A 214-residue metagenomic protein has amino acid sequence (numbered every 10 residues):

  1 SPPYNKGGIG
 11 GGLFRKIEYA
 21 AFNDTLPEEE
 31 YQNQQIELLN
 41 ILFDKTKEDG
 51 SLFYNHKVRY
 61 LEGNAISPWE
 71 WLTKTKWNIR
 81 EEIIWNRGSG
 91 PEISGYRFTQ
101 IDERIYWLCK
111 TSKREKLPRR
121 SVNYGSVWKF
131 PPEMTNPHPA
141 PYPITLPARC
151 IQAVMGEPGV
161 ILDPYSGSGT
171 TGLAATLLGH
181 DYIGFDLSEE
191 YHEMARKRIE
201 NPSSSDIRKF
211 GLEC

Functional and structural regions predicted by a protein language model:
S1-M194: Core catalytic lobe of class I
R196-C214: S-adenosyl-L-methionine
